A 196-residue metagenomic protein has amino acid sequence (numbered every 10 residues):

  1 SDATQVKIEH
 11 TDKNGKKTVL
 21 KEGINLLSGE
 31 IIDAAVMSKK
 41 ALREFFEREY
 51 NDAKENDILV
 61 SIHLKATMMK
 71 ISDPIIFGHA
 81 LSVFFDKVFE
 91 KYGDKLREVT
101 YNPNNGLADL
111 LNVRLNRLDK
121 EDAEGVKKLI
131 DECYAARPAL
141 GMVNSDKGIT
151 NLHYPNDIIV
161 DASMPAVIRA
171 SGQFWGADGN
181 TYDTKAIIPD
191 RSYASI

Functional and structural regions predicted by a protein language model:
S1-G78, K87-I196: Extended, well-ordered protein cores
